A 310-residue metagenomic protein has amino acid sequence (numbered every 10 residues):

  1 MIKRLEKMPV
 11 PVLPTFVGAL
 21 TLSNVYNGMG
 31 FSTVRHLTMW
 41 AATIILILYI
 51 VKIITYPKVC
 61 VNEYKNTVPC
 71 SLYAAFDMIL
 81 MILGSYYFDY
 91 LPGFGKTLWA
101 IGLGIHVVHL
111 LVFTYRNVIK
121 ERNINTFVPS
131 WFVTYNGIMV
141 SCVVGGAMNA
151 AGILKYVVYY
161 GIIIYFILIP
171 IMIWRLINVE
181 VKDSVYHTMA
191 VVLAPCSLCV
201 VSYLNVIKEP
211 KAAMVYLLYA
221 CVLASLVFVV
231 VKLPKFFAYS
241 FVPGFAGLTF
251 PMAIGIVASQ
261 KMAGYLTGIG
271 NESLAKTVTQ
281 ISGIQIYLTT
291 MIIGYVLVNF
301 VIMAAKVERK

Functional and structural regions predicted by a protein language model:
M1-I50: N-terminal signal-anchor module of multipass membrane proteins
M1-T21, P57-G84, W99-G102, Y115-V143 (+6 more regions): Juxtamembrane helix-loop boundaries in multi-pass membrane proteins
N24-T33, S85-T97, V143-K155, Y203-M214 (+1 more regions): Helix-coil boundary and interhelical linker segments in multi-pass alpha-helical membrane proteins
T33-I47, P92-V107, G152-F166, A212-A224 (+1 more regions): Structural signature of hydrophobic alpha-helical transmembrane segments
V112-F113, V143-G146, I167-L176, L198-N205 (+1 more regions): Alpha-helical transmembrane segments in multipass membrane proteins, preferentially the mid-helix core
Y135-I177: Loop-centered beta-sheet repeat module
Y160-L218: Aromatic-anchored, glycine/proline-accented short structural segments that stabilize local strand-turns or short
